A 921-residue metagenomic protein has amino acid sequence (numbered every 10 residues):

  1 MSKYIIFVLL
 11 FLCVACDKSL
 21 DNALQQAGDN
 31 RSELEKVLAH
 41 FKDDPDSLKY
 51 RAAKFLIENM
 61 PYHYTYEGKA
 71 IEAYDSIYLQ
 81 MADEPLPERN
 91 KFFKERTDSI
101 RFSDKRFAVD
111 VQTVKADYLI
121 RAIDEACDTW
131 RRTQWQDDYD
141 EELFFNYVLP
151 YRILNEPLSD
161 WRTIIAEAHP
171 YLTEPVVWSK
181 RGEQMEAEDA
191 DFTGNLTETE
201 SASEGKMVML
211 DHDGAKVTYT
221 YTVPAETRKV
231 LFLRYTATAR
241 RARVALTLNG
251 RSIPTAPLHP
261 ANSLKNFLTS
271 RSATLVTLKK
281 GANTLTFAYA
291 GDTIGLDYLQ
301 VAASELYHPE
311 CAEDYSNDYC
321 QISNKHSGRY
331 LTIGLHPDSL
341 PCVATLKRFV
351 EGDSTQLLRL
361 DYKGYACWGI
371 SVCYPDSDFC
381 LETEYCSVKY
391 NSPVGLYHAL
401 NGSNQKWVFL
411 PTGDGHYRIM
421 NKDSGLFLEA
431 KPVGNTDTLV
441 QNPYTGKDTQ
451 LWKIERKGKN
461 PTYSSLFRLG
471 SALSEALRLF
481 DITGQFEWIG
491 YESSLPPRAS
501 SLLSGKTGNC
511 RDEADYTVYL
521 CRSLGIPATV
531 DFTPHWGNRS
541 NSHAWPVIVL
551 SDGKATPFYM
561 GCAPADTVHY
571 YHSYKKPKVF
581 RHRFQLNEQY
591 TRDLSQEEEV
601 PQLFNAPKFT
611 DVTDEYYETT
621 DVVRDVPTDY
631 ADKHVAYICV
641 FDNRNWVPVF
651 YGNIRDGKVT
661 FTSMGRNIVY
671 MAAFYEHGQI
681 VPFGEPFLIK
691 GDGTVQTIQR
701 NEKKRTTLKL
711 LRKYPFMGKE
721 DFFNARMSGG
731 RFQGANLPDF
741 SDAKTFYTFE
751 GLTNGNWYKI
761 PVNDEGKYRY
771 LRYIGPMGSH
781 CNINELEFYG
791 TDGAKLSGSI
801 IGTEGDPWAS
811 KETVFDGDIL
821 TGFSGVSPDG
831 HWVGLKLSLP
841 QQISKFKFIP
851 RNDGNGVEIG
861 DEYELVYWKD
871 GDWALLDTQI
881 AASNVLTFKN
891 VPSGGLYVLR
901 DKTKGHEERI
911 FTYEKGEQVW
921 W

Functional and structural regions predicted by a protein language model:
D43, D140, T163-R181, K457 (+5 more regions): Hydrophobic/aromatic-rich core segments of domains that either
K49-G182, K457-G505, N541: Secondary-structure boundary elements
K180, D191-G205, R705-K767, G778-I843 (+2 more regions): Disordered, acidic Ser/Thr/Pro-rich linker "stalks" and the adjacent N-terminal cap of the next globular domain
R181-H308: Extracytoplasmic
R251-G281, A743-V762, D877-K889: Extracellular carbohydrate recognition and processing domains and analogous Trp-centered ligand-binding platforms
T286-I294, Y773-S779, R900-H906: Short beta-strand-plus-loop segments that form exposed binding edges in beta-rich domains
Y307-N460: Lectin-like carbohydrate-binding module/patch detector with strong preference for beta-trefoil
K658-Q679, E765, N890-S893: Short Pro-Gly-centered beta-turn/loop motif in secreted/extracellular proteins
